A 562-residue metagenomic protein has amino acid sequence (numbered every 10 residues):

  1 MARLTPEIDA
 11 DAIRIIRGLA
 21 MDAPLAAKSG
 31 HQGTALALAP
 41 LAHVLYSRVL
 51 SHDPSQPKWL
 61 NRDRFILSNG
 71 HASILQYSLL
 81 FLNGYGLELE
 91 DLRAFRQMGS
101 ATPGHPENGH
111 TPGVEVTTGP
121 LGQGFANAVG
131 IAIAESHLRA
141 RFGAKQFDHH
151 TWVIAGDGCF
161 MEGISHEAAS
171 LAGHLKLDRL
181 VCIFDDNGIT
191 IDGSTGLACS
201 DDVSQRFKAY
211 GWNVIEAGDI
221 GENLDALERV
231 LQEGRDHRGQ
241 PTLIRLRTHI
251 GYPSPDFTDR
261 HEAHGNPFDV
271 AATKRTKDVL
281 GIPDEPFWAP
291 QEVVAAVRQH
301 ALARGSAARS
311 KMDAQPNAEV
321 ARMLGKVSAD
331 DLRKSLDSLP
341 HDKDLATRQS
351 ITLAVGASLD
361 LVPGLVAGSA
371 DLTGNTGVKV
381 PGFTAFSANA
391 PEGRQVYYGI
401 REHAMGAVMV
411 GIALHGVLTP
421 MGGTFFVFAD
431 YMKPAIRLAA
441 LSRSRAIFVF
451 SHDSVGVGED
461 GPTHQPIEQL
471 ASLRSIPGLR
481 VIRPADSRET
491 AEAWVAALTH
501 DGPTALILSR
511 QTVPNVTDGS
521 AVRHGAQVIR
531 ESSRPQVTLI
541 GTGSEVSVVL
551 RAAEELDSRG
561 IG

Functional and structural regions predicted by a protein language model:
M1-A39, I154-A155, C159-G163, V181 (+3 more regions): Conserved acidic/glycine
P6, A37-L175, K379-V380, V408 (+1 more regions): Cofactor-binding active-site loop characterized by glycine-rich and histidine/acidic residues
I15, L19-P24, P54-D63, P103-T118 (+5 more regions): Glycine/charged-rich beta-loop-alpha catalytic/anionic-binding loops adjacent to active sites
A27-A39, F65-H71, R96, P106-N127 (+9 more regions): Active-site nucleophile and cofactor-binding loops and adjacent substrate-binding regions of central metabolic enzymes
P54-S55, R62, H110, V114-R298 (+1 more regions): Glycine-rich ThDP/TPP pyrophosphate-binding loop and its adjacent helix/strand module within ThDP-dependent enzymes
Y85-Q97, A172-D185, K208-W212, A439-G458 (+1 more regions): A glycine-rich helix N-cap at a beta->alpha junction
H464-I467: Flexible, small-/acidic-enriched active-site or ligand-binding loops
